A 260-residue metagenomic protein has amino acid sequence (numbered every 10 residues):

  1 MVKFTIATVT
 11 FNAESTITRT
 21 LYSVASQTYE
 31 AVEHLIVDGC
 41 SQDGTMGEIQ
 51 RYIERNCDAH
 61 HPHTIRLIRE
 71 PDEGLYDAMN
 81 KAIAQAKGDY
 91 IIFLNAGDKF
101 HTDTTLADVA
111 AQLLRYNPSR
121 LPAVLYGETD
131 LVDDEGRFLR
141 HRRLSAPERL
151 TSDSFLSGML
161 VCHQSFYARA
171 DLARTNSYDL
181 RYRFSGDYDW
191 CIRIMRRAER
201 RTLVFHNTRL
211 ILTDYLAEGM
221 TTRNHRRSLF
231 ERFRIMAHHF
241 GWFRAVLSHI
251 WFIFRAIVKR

Functional and structural regions predicted by a protein language model:
M1-R223, V258-R260: Nucleotide-sugar donor-binding/catalytic module of glycosyltransferases that assemble extracellular/cell-envelope
A198, L210-I211, T222-A245: Catalytic core of nucleotide-sugar-dependent glycosyltransferases
A237-R260: Membrane-proximal basic amphipathic "stem/tether" segments
